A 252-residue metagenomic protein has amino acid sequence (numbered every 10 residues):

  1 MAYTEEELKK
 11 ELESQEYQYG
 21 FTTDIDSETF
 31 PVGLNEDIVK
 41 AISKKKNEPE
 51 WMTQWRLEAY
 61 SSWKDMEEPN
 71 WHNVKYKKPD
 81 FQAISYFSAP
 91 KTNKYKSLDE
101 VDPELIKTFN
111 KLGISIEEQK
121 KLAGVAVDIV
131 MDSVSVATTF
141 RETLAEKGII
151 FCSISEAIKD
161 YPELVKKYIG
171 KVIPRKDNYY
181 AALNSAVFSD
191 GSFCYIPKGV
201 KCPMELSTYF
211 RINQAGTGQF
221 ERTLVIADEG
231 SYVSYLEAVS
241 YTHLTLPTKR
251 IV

Functional and structural regions predicted by a protein language model:
A2-L244: Glycine-rich and polybasic anion-binding loops at the starts of cofactor/ligand-binding domains
H243, T248-V252: Single conserved hydrophobic/aromatic residue that forms the stacking wall/gate of nucleotide- or nucleobase-binding
